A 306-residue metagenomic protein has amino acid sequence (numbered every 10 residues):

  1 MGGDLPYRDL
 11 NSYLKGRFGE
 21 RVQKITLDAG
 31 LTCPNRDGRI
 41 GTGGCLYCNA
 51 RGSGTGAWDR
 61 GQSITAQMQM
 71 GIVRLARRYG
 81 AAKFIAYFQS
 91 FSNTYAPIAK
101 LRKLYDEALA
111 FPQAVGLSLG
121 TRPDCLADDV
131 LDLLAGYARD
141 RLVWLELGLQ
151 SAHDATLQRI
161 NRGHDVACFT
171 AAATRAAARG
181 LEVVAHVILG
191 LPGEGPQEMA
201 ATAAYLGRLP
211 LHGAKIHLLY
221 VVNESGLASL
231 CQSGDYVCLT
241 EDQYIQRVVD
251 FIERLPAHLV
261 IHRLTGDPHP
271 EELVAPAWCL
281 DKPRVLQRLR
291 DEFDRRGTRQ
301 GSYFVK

Functional and structural regions predicted by a protein language model:
M1-I85: N-terminal [4Fe-4S]-dependent radical SAM core
M1-S12, F18-Q23, G213, V221-K306: Auxiliary Fe-S-binding modules of radical SAM enzymes
Q23-L27, F84-A86, L117-L119, V143-L147 (+3 more regions): Hydrophobic faces of well-ordered beta-strands that scaffold small-molecule active sites in alpha/beta enzyme cores
C45, E107-A114, A201-K215, V285-R299: Structural recognition of alpha->loop->beta junctions
R51-G71, L75-I98, P112-L126, L142-F169 (+1 more regions): Core AdoMet radical
L75-R77, Y105-P112, D132-L142, T174-A178 (+1 more regions): Acidic (Asp/Glu)-rich catalytic clusters
I98-D106, A127-G136, M199: Distinct, well-ordered alpha-helical segments
A167-G226, D242-T265: Conserved C-terminal portion of the radical SAM core fold that forms the substrate/S-adenosylmethionine-binding
